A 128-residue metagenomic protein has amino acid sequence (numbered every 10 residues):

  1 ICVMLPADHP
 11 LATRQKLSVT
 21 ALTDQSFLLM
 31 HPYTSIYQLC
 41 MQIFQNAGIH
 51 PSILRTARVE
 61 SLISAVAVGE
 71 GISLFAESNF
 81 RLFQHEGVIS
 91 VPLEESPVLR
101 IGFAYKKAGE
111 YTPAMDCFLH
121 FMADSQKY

Functional and structural regions predicted by a protein language model:
I1, L5-F27: Flexible hinge/capping segments at coil-to-helix
V3-M4, F27, I53, L74 (+3 more regions): Generic preference for hydrophobic
A12, Q25-A47, Y111-L119: Secondary-structure junction motif
R14-Q15, A57-A108: Beta-alpha-beta core module
T20, I63-S64, D116: Alpha-helical segments flanking ligand/cofactor-binding loops in enzyme cores
L29-M30, I49-S61: Short beta-strand-to-loop elements that line the ligand-binding cleft of bilobed periplasmic-binding protein-like
F44-L54, G87-V88: A local structural motif
R100, A104-Y128: Extended ligand-binding regions for polar small-molecule ligands
